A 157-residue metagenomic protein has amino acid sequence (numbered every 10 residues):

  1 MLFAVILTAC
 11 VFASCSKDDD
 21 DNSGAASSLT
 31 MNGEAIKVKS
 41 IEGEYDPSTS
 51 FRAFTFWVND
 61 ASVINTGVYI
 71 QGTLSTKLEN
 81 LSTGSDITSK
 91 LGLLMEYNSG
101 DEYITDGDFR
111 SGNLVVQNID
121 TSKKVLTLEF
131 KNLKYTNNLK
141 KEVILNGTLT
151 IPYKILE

Functional and structural regions predicted by a protein language model:
M1-A9: Sec-dependent N-terminal signal peptides
A9-A35, E157: Bacterial Sec-dependent N-terminal signal peptides
N22, T30-F54: N-terminal "domain-start" segment
G24-E34, S89-E102, L133: Short polybasic amphipathic segments
S27-L29, I36-K39, V143-L149: Short beta-strand segments
G33-A35, E42, L74, D120 (+1 more regions): A mature extracytoplasmic/lumenal domain signature
Y45-K123: Surface-exposed helix/loop patches within compact recognition domains
N118-E157: C-terminal or internal capping secondary-structure element at the end of a domain, subdomain, or sheet
